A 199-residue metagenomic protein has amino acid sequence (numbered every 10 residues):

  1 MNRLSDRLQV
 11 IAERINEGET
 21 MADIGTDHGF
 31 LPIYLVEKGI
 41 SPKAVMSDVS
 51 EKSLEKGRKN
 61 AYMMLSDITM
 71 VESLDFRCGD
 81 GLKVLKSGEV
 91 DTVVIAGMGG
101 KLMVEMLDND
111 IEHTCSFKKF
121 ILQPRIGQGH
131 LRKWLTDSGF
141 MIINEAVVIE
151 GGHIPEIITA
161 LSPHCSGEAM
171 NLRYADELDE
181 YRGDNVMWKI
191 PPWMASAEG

Functional and structural regions predicted by a protein language model:
M1-E19, I33-Y34: S-adenosyl-L-methionine
N2-L4, K83, E89, K101-G199: Class I S-adenosyl-L-methionine
G18-D27: Conserved class I S-adenosyl-L-methionine
H28-S41: Conserved SAM-binding loop of SAM-dependent methyltransferases across substrates and taxa, primarily the Class I
P42-S47: Short beta-strand element of Class I
V49-K52: Conserved SAM/SAH-binding beta-strand->alpha-helix loop
E55-G88: S-adenosyl-L-methionine
E89-G97: Short SAM/SAH-binding signature in class I
